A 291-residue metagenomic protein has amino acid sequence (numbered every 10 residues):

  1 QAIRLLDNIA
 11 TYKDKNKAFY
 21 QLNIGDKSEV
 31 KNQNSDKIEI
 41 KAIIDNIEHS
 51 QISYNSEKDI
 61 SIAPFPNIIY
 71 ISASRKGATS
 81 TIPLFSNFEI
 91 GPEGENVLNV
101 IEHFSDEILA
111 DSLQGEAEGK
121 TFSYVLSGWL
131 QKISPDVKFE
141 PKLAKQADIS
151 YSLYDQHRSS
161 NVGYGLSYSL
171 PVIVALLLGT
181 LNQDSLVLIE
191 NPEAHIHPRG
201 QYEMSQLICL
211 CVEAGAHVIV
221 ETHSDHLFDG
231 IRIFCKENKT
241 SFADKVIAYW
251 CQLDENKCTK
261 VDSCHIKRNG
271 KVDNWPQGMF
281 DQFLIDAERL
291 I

Functional and structural regions predicted by a protein language model:
Q1-R4: Glycine-rich phosphate-binding P-loop
L6-D184, D262-I291: Phosphate-coordinating catalytic segments in nucleotide- and nucleic-acid-processing enzymes
Q114, A194-H195: Short, contiguous strand/loop micro-motifs
E190-N191: Walker B catalytic acidic pair
Y202-I291: C-terminal lobe/lid and adjacent interdomain/linker elements of RecA-like ASCE P-loop ATPase modules
